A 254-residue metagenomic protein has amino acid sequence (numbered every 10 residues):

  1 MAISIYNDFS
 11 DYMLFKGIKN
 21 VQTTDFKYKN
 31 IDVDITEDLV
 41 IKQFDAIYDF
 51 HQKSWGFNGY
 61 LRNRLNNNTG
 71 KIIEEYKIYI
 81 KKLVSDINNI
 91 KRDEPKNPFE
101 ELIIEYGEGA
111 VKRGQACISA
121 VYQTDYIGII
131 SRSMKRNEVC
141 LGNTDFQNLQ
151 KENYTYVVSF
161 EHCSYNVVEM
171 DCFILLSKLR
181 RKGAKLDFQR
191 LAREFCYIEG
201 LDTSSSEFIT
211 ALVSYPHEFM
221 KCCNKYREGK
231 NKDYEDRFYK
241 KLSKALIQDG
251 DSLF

Functional and structural regions predicted by a protein language model:
M1-I73, K77: ATP-binding pocket architecture of kinase catalytic cores
I18-V33, Q52-G56, I73, I78-K96 (+1 more regions): A glycine-centered beta->alpha junction motif in the catalytic cores of kinase/phosphotransferase enzymes
Y28-D34, R64-V139, R190: ATP-dependent phospho-/nucleotidyl transfer catalytic cores
D49, K112, T210-E218: Short, hydrophobic/amphipathic alpha-helical patches that form generic packing surfaces within helical domains
Q123-C172: Active-site acidic catalytic loop and adjacent metal/ATP-binding pocket of ATP-dependent phosphoryl transfer enzymes
E169-D202, S214-N231: Active-site activation/catalytic loop segments of kinase-like enzymes and analogous catalytic loops in related
T203-A211: All-alpha amphipathic helical-bundle segments outside canonical DNA-binding/catalytic cores that form hydrophobic
F219-F254: ATP/Mg2+ or Mg2+-diphosphate-binding catalytic cores that bind nucleotide phosphates or diphosphates via glycine-rich
